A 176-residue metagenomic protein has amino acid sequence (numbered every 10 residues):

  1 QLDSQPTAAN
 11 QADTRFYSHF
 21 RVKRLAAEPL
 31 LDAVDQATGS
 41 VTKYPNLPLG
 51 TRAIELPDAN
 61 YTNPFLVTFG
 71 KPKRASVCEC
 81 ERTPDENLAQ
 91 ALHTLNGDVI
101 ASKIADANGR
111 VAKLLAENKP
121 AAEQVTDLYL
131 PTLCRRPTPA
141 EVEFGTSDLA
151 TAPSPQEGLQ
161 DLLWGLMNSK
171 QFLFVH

Functional and structural regions predicted by a protein language model:
Q1-T138, N168-H176: An acidic, gly/pro-interrupted, aromatic-rich
P120, T151-G158: Short, charged, surface-exposed loops that flank catalytic or proteolytic processing sites
A122-T126, V142, T146, Q156: Short amphipathic alpha-helical surface patches that serve as generic macromolecular interface elements
R136-A152: Helix-loop-helix junctions that connect adjacent transmembrane helices in secondary transporters/permeases, recognized
L162: Globin-like tetrapyrrole-binding proteins
G165: Short acidic/histidine-centered micro-motifs embedded in hydrophobic/aromatic stretches that mark compact functional
